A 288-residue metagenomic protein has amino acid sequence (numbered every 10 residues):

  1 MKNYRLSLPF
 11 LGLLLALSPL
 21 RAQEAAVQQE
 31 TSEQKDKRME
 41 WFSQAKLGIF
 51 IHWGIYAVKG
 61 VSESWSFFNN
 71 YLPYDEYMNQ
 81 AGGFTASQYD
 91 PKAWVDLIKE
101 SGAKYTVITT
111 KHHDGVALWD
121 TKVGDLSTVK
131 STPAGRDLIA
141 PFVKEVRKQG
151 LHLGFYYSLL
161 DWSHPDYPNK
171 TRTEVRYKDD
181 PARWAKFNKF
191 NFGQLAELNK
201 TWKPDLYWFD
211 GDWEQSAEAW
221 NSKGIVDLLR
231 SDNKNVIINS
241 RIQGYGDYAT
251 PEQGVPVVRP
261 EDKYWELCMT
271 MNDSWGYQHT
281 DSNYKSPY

Functional and structural regions predicted by a protein language model:
M1-P9: Bacterial N-terminal signal peptides that target proteins for export
N3-Y4, L14, N199: Residue-level detector of alpha-helical hydrophobic segments embedded in or interacting with membranes
Y4, P19-L20, K37: Short, intrinsically disordered low-complexity segments
P9-S18: Bacterial N-terminal signal peptides
Q23-Y288: Mature catalytic domains of secreted/periplasmic carbohydrate-active enzymes
